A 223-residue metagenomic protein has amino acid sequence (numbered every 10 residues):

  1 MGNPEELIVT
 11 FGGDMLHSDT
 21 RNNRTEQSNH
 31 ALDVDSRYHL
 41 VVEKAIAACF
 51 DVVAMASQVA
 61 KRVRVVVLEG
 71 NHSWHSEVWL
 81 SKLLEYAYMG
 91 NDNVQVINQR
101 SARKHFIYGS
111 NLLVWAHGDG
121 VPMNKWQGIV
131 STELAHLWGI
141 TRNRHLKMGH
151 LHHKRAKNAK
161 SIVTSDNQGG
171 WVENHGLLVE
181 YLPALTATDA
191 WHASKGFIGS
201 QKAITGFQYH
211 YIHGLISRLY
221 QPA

Functional and structural regions predicted by a protein language model:
M1-V94: Core catalytic region of metal-dependent phosphoesterases/phosphodiesterases, especially metallo-beta-lactamase-like
S57, L84-M89, R100, Y108-V114 (+1 more regions): Conserved beta-sheet core of the metallophosphoesterase superfamily
V96-N98, A102: Conserved beta-strand-loop surface patch within small alpha/beta domains used for substrate/adaptor or ligand engagement
